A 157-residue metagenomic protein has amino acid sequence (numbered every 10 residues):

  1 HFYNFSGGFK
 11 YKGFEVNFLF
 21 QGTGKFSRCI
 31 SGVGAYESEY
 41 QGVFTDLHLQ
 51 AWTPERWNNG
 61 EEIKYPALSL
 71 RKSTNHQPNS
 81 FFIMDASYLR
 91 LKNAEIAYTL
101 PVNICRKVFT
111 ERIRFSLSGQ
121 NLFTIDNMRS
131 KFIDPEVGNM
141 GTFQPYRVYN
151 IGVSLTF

Functional and structural regions predicted by a protein language model:
H1: Active-site beta-strand/loop architecture of penicillin-binding DD-peptidases
F5-F14: Long hydrophobic segments that form regular secondary structure
S6, E55-F157: Membrane-interface anchoring segments and C-terminal beta-barrel signals
G13-N17, N103-I104: Repeated loop/turn-to-beta-strand initiation elements of outer-membrane beta-barrel proteins
E15-D85: Surface-exposed, extracytoplasmic segments of Gram-negative outer-membrane nutrient-acquisition systems
